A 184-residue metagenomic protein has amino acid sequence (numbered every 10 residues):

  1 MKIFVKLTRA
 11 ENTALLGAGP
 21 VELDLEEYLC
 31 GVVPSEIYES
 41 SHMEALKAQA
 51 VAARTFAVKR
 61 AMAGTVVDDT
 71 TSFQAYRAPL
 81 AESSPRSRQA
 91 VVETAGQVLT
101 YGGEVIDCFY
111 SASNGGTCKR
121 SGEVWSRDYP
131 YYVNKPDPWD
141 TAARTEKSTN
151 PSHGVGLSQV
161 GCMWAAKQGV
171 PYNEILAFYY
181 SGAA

Functional and structural regions predicted by a protein language model:
M1-A184: Conserved, single-site charged/polar hotspot
